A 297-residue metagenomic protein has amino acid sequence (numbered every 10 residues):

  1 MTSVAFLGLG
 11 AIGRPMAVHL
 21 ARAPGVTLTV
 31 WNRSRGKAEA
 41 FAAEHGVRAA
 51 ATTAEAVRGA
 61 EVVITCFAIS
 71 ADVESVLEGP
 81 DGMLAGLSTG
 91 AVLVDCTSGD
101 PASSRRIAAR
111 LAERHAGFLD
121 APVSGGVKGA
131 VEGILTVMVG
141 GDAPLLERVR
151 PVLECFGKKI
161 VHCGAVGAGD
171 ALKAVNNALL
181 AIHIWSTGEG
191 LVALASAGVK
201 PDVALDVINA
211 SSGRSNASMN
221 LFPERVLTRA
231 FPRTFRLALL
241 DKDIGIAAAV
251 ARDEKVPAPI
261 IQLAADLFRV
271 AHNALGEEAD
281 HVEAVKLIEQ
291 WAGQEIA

Functional and structural regions predicted by a protein language model:
M1-T65, C96-T97, V127: NAD(P)+-binding Rossmann beta1-loop-alpha1 motif at the extreme N-terminus of oxidoreductases
V4, F67, S98-A178: Rossmann-fold dinucleotide-binding core
G8, D202-A210, Q262-D266: Beta-strand segments within the central parallel beta-sheet cores of soluble alpha/beta enzyme folds
T53-T65, I69-A116: Rossmann-fold NAD(P) dinucleotide-binding segment
E132-G133, V137-G140, V161, A165-A197 (+2 more regions): Active-site-proximal catalytic alpha-helix in oxidoreductases
L179, S215-E283, A297: Interdomain hinge/lid region at the active-site interface of Rossmann-like NAD(P)-dependent oxidoreductases
